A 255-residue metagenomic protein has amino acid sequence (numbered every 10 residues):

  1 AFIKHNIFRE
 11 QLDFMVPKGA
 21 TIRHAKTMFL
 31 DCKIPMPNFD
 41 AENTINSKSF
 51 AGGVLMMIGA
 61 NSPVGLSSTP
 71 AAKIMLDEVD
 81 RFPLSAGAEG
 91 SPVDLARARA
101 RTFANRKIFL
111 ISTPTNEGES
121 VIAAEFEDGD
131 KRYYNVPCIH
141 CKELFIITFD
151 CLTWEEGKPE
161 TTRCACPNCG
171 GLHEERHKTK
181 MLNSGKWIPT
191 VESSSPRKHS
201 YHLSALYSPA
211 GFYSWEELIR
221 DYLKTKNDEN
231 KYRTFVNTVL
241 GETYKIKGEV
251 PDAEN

Functional and structural regions predicted by a protein language model:
A1-N255: Phosphate/NTP-binding elements of NTP-utilizing enzymes
